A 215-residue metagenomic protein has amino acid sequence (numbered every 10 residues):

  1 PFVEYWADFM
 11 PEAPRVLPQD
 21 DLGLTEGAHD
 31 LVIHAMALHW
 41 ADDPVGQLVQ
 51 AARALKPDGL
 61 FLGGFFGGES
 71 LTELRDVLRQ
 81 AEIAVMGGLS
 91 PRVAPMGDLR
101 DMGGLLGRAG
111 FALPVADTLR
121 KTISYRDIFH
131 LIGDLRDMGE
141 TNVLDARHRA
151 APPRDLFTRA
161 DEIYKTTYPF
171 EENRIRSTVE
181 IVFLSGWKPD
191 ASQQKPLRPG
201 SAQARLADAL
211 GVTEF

Functional and structural regions predicted by a protein language model:
P1-G27, L31, V45-G46: Class I SAM-dependent methyltransferase SAM/SAH-binding core
F9-E12, G46-L48, D76-R79, F129-H130 (+1 more regions): Short, glycine/charged-enriched secondary-structure capping and boundary segments
H29-V45, V49, F65-G67: A short SAM/SAH-binding and catalytic strip from SAM-dependent methyltransferases
V45-L60: A short glycine-rich, Lys/Arg-flanked "PGG" loop and its adjoining helix->strand segment in the class I
L62-H130, M138-A151: Conserved catalytic/acceptor-binding region of the Class I
A109, F129-F215: C-terminal lobe and adjacent flexible extensions of AdoMet/dcAdoMet transferase-like proteins
